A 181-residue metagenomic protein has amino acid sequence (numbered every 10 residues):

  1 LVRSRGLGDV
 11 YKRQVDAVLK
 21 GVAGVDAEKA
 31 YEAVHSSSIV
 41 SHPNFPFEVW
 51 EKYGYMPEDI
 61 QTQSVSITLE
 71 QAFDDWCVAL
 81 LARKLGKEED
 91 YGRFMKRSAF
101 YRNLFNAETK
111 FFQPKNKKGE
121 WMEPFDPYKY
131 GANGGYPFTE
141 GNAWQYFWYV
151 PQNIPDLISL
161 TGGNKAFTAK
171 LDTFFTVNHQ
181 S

Functional and structural regions predicted by a protein language model:
L1-Y11: Single conserved hydrophobic/aromatic residue that forms the stacking wall/gate of nucleotide- or nucleobase-binding
S4, H42-T62, N106-F125, Y130: Glycine- and aromatic-rich loop/turn segments at beta-sheet edges
S4, Q14, K84: Structured, non-membrane catalytic/scaffold regions adjacent to prosthetic-group chemistry
D9-H35, G134-G135, T139, Y146-Y149: His/Asp/Glu-rich metal/cofactor-coordinating catalytic motifs and the adjacent surface-exposed loops that frame enzyme
D16-T68, L81: Mature extracytoplasmic enzyme cores
T68-L69, Q145: Short helix-capping and inter-helix turn/linker motifs at the boundaries of alpha-helical repeat units
A79, R83-S181: Catalytic cores of carbohydrate-active enzymes
